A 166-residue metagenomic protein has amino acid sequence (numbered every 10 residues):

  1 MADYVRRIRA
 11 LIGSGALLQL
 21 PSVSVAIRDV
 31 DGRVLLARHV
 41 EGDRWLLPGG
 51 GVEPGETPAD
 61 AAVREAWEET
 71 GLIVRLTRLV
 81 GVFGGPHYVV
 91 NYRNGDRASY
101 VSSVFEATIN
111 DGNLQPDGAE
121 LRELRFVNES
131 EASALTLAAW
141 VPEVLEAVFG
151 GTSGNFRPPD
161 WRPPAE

Functional and structural regions predicted by a protein language model:
M1-S24, G95: Acidic, metal-coordinating catalytic segment for phosphate/diphosphate chemistry, firing primarily on the Nudix
Y4, V80-G81: Local beta-strand/beta-hairpin segments that build beta-sheet-rich folds
L20, V40-G42, L47, V74 (+1 more regions): Short connector loops at helix/strand junctions that flank enzyme active sites, especially segments positioning acidic
S24-A26, R33-V34, V104-E106: Residues embedded in well-ordered beta-strands
D29-E69, E166: Conserved Nudix-box catalytic region and its N-terminal flanking loop in Nudix hydrolases and closely related
D43-R44, L114-E166: Nudix hydrolase/Nudix homology domain
V52-L76, F83-W140: Unchanged
